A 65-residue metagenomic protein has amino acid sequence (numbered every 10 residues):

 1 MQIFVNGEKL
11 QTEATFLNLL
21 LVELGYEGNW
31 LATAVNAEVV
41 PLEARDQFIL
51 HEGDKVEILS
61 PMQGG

Functional and structural regions predicted by a protein language model:
M1-G64: Ubiquitin-like/PB1-type beta-grasp interaction modules and other compact soluble beta-rich domains
